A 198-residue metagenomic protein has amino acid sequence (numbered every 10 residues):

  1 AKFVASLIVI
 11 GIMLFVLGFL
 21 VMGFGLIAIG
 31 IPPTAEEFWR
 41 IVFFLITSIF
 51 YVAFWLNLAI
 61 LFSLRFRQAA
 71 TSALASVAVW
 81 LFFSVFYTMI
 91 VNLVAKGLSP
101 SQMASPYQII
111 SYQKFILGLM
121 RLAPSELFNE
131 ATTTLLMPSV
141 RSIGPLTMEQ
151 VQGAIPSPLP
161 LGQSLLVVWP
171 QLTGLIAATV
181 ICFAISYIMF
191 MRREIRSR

Functional and structural regions predicted by a protein language model:
A1-K2: Short helix-to-coil transition segments within interhelical loops that connect adjacent transmembrane helices
A5-R67: Secretory targeting signals
S6, I10, L14, V77-L81 (+1 more regions): Residue-level recognition of pore/gate-forming positions within transmembrane alpha-helices of multi-pass
F15-L26, V85-M89, F183-I188: Membrane-embedded alpha-helical segments of multi-pass transporters/permeases
M22, L26-T34, L64-Q68, N92-P100 (+1 more regions): Transmembrane helix-loop junctions in multipass membrane proteins, especially transporters and channels
F44-Y87, N92, S101: A structural motif at transmembrane helix-loop-helix junctions in multipass membrane proteins
L81, V85-L172, A184: Terminal transmembrane helical anchor/hairpin motif
T173-R198: Junction motif at the cytosolic side of a transmembrane helix
